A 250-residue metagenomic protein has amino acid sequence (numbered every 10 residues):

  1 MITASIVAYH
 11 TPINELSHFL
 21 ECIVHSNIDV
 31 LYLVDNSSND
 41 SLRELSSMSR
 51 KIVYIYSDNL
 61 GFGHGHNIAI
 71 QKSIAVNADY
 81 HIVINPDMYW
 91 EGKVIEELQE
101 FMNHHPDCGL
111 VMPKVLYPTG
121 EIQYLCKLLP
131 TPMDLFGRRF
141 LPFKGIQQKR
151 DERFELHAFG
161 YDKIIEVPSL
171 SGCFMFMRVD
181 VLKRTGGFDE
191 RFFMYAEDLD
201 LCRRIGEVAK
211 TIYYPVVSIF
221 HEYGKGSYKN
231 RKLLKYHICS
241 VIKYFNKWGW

Functional and structural regions predicted by a protein language model:
I6, T11-H25: Short, well-formed alpha-helical segments that are part of the catalytic scaffolds of diverse glycosyltransferases
L33-E44: A conserved acidic beta->alpha catalytic loop
S57-V76: Glycine-rich, basic loop-to-helix element that forms the pyrophosphate-binding segment of sugar-nucleotide handling
A78-Y89: Short beta-strand-to-loop acidic/aromatic patch adjacent to the donor-nucleotide binding site
M88-L125: Conserved donor NDP-sugar-binding/catalytic core segment of glycosyltransferases
P130-V167: Short, flexible, basic/aromatic active-site loop/helix in glycosyltransferases
G160-D162, P168-G187, R191-S218: A short, conserved alpha-helix in the catalytic core of glycosyltransferases
L199-R203, E207-W250: Active-site-adjacent helix/loop segment of glycosyltransferases that harbors family-specific signature motifs
